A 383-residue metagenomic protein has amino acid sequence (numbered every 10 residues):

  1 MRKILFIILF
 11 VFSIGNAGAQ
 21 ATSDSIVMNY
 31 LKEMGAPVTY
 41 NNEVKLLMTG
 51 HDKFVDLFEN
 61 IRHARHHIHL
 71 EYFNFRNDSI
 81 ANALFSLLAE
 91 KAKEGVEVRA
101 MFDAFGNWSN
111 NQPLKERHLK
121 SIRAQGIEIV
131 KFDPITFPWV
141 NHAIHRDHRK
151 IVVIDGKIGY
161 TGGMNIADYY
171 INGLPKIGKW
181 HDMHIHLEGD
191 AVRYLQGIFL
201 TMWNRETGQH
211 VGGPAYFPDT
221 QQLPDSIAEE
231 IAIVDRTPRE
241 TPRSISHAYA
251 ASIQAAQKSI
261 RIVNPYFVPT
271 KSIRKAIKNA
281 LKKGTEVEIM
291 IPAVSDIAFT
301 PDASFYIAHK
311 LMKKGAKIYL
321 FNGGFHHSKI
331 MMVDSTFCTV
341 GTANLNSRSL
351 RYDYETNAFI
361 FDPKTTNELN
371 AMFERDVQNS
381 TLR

Functional and structural regions predicted by a protein language model:
I4-S13: Sec-dependent N-terminal signal peptides
A17-R383: Charged, low-complexity intrinsically disordered terminal segments
